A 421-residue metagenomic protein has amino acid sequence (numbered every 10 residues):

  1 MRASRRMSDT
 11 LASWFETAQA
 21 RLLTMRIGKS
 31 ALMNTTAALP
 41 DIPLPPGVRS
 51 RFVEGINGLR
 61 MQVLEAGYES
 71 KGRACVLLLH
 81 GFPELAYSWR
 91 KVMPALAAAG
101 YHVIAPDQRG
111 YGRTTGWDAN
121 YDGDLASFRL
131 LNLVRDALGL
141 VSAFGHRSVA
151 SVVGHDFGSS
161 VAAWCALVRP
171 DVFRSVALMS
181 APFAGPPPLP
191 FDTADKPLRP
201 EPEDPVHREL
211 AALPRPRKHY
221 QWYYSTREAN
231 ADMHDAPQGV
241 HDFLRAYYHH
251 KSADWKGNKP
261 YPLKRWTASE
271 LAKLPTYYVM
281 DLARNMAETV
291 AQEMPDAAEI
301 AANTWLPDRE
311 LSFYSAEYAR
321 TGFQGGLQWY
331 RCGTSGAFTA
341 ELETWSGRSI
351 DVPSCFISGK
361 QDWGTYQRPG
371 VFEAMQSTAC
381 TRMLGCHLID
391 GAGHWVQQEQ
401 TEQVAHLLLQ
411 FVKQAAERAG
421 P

Functional and structural regions predicted by a protein language model:
M1, R6-M7, L11-A12, E16-A18 (+1 more regions): A cross-taxon signal for low-complexity, glycine/charged-rich
N34-S50, M61, E69, C75 (+3 more regions): Flexible "cap/lid" subdomain of the alpha/beta-hydrolase fold that forms the substrate-access gate
I56-A66: A short loop-to-beta-strand scaffold at the N-terminal edge of the catalytic core in hydrolase folds
L78-G81, A105: Structural cue for short, hydrophobic secondary-structure segments
H80-F82, G154-H155: Conserved alpha/beta-hydrolase "nucleophile elbow" surrounding the catalytic nucleophile
P83-K91, V103: Serine-hydrolase catalytic-loop signature spanning alpha/beta hydrolases and amidase-signature enzymes
A95-D118: Conserved alpha/beta-hydrolase
R382-P421: Catalytic active-site module of serine/aspartate enzymes centered on a nucleophile-bearing elbow/loop
